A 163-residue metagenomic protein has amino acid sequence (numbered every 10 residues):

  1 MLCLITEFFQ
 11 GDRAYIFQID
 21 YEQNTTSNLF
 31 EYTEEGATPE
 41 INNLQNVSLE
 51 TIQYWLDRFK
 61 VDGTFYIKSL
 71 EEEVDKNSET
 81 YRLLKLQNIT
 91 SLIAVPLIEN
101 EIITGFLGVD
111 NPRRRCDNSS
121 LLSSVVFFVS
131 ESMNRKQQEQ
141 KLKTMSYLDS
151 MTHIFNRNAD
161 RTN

Functional and structural regions predicted by a protein language model:
M1-I16, V125, N163: Amphipathic alpha-helical coiled-coil segments that mediate homodimerization and allosteric signal transmission
C3, I16-D57, G63: GAF sensory/regulatory domain recognition with acknowledged cross-activation on helical regulatory dimers
K68-T90: Signal-transducing coupling segments at domain and membrane junctions
T90-I98: A short, aliphatic-rich beta-strand micro-motif
G105-R115: Short beta-strand-to-loop transition segments that serve as allosteric relay/switch motifs in sensory/regulatory domains
R113-S132: Amphipathic alpha-helical "output/dimerization" segments
K143-T162: Conserved nucleotide-binding and Mg2+-coordinating catalytic segments in signaling enzymes
